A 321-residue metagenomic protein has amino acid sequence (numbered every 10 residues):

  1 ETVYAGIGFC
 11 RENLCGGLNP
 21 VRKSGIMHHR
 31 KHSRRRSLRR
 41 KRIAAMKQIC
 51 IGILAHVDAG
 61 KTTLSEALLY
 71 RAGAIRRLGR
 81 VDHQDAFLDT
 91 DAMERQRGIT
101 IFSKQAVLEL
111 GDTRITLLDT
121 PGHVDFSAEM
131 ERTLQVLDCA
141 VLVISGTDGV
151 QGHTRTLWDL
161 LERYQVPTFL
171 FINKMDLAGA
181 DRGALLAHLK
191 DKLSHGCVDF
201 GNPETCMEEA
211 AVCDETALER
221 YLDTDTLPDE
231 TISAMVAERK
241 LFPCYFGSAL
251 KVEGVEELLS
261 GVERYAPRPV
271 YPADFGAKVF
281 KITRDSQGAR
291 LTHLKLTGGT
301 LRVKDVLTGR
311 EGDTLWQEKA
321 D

Functional and structural regions predicted by a protein language model:
Y4, G17, R22, I26-H29 (+2 more regions): Short, positively charged and aromatic/hydrophobic N-terminal segments
I43-V136, A140-I144, V150, H188-D199 (+2 more regions): P-loop NTPase switch module centered on the Walker A-proximal segment
A59, I75, H123-V124, T147-V150 (+5 more regions): Conserved nucleotide-binding/hydrolysis micro-motifs of P-loop NTPases
H123-D125, Q135-R155, E162, V166-G183: Conserved Switch II/interswitch segment of TRAFAC-class P-loop GTPases
L177-V212, L241-L259: Canonical P-loop GTPase G-domain recognition
A210-Y271, A277, T283: Non-catalytic, charge-rich alpha-helical accessory subdomains
Y265-P267, P272-D321: Conserved nucleotide-binding/hydrolysis modules and their immediate coupling elements across P-loop/ASCE NTPase motors
